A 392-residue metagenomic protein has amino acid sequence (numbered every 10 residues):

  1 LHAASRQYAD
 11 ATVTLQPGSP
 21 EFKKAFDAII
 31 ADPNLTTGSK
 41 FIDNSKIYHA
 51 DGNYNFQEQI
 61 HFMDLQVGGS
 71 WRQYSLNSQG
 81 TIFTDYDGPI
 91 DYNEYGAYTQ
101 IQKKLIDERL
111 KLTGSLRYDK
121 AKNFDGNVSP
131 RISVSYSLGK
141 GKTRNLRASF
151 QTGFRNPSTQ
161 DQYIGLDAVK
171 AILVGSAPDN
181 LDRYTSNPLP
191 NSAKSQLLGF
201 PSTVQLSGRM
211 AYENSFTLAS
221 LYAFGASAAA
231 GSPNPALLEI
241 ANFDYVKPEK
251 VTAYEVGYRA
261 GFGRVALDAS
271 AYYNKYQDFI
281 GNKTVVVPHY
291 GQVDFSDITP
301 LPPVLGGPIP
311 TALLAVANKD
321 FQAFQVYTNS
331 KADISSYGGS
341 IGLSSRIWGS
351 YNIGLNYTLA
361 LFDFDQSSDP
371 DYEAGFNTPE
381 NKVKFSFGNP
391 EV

Functional and structural regions predicted by a protein language model:
L1-F83, D87-F124: Face-selective signature of the C-terminal outer-membrane beta-barrel domain
N44-Y48, D91-Y95, G126-V128, K250-Y254 (+4 more regions): Residues that define the transmembrane beta-barrel architecture of outer-membrane proteins
S45, R72-L76, D119-N123, Q151-P157 (+5 more regions): Structural signature of outer-membrane beta-barrel domains
A50-F56, A97-K103, I132-Y136, V256-A260 (+3 more regions): Residues on the lipid-exposed face of transmembrane beta-strands in outer-membrane beta-barrel proteins
E58, M63-G69, L110-G114, P130 (+6 more regions): Transmembrane beta-strands of outer-membrane beta-barrel proteins
V67-Q73, G114-Y118, V134, A148-T152 (+3 more regions): Transmembrane beta-barrel strands of outer-membrane/channel proteins
L105-E108, A266, S270-V392: Gram-negative outer-membrane beta-barrel transporters
D179-F324: Membrane-embedded beta-barrel scaffold of Gram-negative outer-membrane proteins
